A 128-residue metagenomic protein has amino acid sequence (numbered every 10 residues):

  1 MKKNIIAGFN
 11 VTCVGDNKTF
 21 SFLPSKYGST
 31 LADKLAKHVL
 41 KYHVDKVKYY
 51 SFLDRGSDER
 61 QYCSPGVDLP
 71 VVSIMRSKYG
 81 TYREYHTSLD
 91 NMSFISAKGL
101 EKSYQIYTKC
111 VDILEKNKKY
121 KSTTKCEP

Functional and structural regions predicted by a protein language model:
M1-P128: Secretory-pathway/membrane protein signature
